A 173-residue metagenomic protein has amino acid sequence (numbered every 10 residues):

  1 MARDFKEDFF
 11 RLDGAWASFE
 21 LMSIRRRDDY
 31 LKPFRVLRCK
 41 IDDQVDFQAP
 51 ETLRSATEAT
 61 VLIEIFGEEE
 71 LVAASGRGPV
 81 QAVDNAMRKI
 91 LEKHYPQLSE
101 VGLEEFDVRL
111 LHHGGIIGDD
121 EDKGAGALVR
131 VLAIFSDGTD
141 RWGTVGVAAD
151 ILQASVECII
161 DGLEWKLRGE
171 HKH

Functional and structural regions predicted by a protein language model:
M1-H173: Terminal or standalone catalytic/regulatory effector modules within metabolic enzymes and repeat proteins
